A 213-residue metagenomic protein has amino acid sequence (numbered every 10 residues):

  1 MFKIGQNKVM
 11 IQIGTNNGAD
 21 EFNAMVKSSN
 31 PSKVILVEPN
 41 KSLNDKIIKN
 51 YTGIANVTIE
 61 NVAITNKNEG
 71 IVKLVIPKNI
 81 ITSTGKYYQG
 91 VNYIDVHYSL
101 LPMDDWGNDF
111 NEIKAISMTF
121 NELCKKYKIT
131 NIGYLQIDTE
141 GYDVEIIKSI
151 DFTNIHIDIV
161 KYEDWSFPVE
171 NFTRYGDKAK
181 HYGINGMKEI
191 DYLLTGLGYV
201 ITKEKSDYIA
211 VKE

Functional and structural regions predicted by a protein language model:
M1-E213: Phosphate/nucleotide-binding beta-alpha loop and adjacent structural elements of enzyme active sites
